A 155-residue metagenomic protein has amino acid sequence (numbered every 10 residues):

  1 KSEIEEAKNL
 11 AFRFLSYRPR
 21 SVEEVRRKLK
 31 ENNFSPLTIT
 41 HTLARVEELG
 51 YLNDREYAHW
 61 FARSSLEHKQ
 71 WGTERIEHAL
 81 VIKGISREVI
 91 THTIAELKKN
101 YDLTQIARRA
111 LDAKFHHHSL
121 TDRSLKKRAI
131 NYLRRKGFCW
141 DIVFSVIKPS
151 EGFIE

Functional and structural regions predicted by a protein language model:
K1-E155: An alpha-helical, amphipathic repeat domain used for nucleic-acid recognition, typified by the mTERF helical solenoid
